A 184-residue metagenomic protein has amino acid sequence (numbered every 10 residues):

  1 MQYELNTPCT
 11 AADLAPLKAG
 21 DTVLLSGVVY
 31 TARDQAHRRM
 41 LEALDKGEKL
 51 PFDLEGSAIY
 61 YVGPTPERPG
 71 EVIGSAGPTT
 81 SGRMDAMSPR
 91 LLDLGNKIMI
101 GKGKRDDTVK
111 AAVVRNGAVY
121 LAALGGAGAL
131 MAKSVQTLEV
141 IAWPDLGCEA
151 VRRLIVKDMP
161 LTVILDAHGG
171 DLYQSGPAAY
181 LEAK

Functional and structural regions predicted by a protein language model:
M1-C9: Short, structured beta-strand/loop micro-motifs enriched in basic residues and often containing a Trp
T31-A32, A36-M159: Feature captures the catalytic cores and cofactor-binding loops of soluble hydro-lyases/lyases that act on carboxylate
S88, I164-K184: Active-site/ligand-binding-proximal alpha/beta "capping" segment
